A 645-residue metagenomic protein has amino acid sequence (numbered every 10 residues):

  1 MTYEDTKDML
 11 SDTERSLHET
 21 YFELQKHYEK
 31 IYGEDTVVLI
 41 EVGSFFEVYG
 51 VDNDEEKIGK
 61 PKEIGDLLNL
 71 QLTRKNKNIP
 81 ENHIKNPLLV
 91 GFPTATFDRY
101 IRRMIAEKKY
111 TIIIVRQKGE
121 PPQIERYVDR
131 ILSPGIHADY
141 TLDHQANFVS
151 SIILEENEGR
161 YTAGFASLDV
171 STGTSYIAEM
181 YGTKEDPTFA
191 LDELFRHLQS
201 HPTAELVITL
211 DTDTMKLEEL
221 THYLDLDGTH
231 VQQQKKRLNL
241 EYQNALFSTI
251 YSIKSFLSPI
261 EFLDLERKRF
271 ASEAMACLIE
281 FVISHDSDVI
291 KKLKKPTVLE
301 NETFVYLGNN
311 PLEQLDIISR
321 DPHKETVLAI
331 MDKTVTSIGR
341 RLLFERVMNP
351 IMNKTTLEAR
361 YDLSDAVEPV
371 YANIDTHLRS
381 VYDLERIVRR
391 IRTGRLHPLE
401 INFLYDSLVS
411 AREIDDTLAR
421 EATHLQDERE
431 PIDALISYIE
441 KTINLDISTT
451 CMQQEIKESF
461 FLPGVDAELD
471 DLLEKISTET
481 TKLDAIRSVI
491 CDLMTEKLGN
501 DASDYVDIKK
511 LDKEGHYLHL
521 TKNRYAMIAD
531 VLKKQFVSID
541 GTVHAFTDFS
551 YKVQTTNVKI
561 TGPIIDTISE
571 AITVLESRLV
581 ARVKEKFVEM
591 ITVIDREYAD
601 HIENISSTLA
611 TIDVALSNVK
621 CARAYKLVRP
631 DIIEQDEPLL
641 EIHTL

Functional and structural regions predicted by a protein language model:
M1-M348, T355-P369, T376, R386-R389 (+2 more regions): Basic, polar low-complexity surface loops/patches
L10-R15, P87-T94, K184, R196 (+16 more regions): Hydrophobic alpha-helical scaffolding
F45-N78, Y176, R196, E205-P259 (+5 more regions): A conserved P-loop NTPase coupling/switch region
A138-Y140, C491-E496, S617-V628: Active-site phosphate-binding and catalytic loops of NTP-dependent enzymes
F165, D286-M331, Y505-Y551, I633-L645: SMC-family hinge/dimerization module
T334, R340-N373, I432-L472: Alpha-helical cores of eukaryotic small-GTPase signaling modules
P463-E514: N-terminal accessory targeting/assembly segments
S607-L645: Conserved NTPase motor "head" modules and their coupling/switch loops across ABC/AAA+ ATPases, GTPases, and GHKL ATPases
